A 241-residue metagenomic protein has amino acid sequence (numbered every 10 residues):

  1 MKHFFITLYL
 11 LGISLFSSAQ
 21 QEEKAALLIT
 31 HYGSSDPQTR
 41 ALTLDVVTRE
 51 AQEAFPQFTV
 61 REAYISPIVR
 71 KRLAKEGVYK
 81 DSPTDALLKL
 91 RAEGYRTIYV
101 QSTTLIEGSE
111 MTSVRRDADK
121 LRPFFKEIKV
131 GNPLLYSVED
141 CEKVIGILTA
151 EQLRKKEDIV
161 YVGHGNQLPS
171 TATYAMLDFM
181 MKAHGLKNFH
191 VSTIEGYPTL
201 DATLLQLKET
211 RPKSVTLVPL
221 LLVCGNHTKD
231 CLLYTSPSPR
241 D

Functional and structural regions predicted by a protein language model:
M1-F4: Positively charged n-region of N-terminal signal peptides that target proteins for export
Y9-S18: Hydrophobic h-region of N-terminal signal peptides that target proteins for export in Gram-negative bacteria
L27-Y32, I98-T103, I159-V162, T216-V223: Short, structured motif recognition centered on aromatic/hydrophobic residues
V47, G165-T203: Redox- and metal-dependent alpha/beta enzyme cores, enriched for Fe-S-associated oxidoreductases and cofactor-handling
F58-K75, V191-A202: Short connector loops at secondary-structure junctions
E76-K89: Glycine-rich, highly charged phosphate/nucleotide-binding loops
L88-S137, I145, Q167, N226: Hydrophobic, ordered structural segments
Y234-D241: Conserved small/polar residues in nucleotide/adenosyl-binding loops
